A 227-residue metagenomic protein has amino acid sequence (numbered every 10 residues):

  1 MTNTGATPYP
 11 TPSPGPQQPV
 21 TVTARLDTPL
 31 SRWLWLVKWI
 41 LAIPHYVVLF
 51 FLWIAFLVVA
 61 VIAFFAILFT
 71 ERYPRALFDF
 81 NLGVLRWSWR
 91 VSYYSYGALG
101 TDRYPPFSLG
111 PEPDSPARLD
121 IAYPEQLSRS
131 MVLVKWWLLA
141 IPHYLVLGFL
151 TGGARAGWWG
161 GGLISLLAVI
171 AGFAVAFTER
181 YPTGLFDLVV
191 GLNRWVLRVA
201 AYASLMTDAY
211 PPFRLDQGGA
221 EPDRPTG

Functional and structural regions predicted by a protein language model:
T2-G227: Membrane-proximal intrinsically disordered regions of secretory-pathway and membrane-system proteins
